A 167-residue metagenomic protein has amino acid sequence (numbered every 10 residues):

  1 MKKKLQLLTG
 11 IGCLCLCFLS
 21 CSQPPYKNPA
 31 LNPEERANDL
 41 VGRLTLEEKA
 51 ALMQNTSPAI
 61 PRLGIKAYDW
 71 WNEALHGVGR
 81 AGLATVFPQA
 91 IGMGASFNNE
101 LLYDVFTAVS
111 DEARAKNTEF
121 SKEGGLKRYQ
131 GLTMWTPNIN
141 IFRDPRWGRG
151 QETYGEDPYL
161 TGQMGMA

Functional and structural regions predicted by a protein language model:
M1-P24: Bacterial Sec-dependent N-terminal signal peptides
S22-A167: N-terminal beta-rich core of secreted/periplasmic extracellular enzymes
